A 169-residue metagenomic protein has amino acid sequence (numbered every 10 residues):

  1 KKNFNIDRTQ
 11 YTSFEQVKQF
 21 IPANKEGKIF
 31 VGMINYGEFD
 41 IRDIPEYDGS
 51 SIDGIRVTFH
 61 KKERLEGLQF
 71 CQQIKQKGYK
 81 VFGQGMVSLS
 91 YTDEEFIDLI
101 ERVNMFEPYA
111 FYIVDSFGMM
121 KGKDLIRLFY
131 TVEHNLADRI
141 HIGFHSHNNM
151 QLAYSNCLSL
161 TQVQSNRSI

Functional and structural regions predicted by a protein language model:
K1, V31-N35, T58, K80-L89 (+2 more regions): Core alpha/beta catalytic barrel or barrel-like domain that forms the active/cofactor pocket in diverse metabolic
K2-L99: Active-site beta->alpha loop and helix N-cap motifs at the rims of alpha/beta catalytic domains
N3-N5, N24, N35, N104 (+4 more regions): Detector for Asparagine
K25-E26, G49-G54, K75-K80, N104-A110 (+2 more regions): Glycine-enriched alpha-helix->loop->beta-strand junction motifs that scaffold or abut catalytic
D40-D48, G67-F70, T92-N104, K121-E133 (+1 more regions): Distinct, well-ordered alpha-helical segments
A110, V114-I169: Catalytic alpha/beta core domains of metabolic enzymes, predominantly
